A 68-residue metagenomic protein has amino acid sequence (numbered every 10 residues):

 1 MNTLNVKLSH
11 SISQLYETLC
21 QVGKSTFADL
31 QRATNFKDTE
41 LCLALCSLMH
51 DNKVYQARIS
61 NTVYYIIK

Functional and structural regions predicted by a protein language model:
M1-L15, C42, T62-Y64, K68: Short alpha-helical segments that sit at the start of domains
M1-T3, D29-T34, S60: Long, compositionally biased intrinsically disordered regions
N5-L8, G23, D38, Q56: Alpha-helix N-cap/helix-initiation sites
L8-T34: Short amphipathic alpha-helical interface segments
Y16, F27, Y55, Y64-Y65: Aromatic side chains
C20, C46, H50: Residue-level detection of the helix-turn-helix DNA-binding "recognition helix"
F36-S47: Short amphipathic alpha-helical interaction segments
M49-I59: A short, conserved structural fragment
